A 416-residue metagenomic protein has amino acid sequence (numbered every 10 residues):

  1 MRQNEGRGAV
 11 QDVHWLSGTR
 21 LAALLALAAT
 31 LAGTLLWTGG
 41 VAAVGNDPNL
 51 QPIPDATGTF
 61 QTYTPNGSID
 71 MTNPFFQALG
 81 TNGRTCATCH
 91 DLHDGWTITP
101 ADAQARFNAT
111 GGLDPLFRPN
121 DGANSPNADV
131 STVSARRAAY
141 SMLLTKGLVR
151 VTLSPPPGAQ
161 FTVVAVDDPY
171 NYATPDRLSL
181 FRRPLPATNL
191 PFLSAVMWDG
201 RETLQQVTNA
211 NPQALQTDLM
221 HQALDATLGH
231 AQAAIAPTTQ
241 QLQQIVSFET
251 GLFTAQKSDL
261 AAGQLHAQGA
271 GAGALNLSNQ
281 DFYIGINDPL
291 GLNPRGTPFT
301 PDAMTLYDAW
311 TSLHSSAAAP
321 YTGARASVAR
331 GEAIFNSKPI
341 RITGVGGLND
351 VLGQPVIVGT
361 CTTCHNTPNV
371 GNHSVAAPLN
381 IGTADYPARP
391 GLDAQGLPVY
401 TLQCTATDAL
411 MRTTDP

Functional and structural regions predicted by a protein language model:
M1-T19: N-terminal secretory signal peptides that target proteins for export/translocation
A9-V10, L36, T414: A ubiquitous, low-specificity "background" feature that marks scattered single residues across proteins without
W15, A26, T30, T401-Q403 (+1 more regions): Compositionally biased, low-complexity segments enriched in small residues
G18, A23-L24, G67: Hydrophobic alpha-helical segments, principally membrane-spanning helices and signal/leader peptides
A22-L36: Bacterial N-terminal signal peptides
G40-P416: Periplasmic c-type cytochrome electron-transfer domains
